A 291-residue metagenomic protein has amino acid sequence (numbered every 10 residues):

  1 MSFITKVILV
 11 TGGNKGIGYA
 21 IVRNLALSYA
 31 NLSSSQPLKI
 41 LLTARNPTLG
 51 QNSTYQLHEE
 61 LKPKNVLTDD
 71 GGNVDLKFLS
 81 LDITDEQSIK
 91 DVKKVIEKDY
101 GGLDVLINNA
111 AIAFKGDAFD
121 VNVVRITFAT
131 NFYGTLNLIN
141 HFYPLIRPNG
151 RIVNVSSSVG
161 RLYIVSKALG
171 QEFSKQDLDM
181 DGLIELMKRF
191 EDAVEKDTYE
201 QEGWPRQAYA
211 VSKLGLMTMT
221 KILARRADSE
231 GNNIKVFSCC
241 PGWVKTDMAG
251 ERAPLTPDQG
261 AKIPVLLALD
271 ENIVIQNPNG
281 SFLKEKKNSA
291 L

Functional and structural regions predicted by a protein language model:
M1-L41: Canonical Rossmann dinucleotide-binding motif of NAD(H)/NADP(H)-dependent dehydrogenases/reductases, specifically
L38, K62-Q87: Rossmann-fold cofactor-recognition segment
T48, L79-D91, V121: The beta1-alpha1 cofactor-binding region of Rossmann-like NAD(H)/NADP(H)-dependent oxidoreductases
I107, L138-F142, I146, L216-T220 (+1 more regions): Hydrophobic positions on the long internal alpha-helix of Rossmann-like NAD(P)-dependent oxidoreductase domains
N109-K115: Conserved NAD(P)H cofactor-binding loop of Rossmann-fold oxidoreductase domains
G116-D120, R125, P148-S229, C240 (+1 more regions): Catalytic loop of short-chain dehydrogenase/reductase
N137, S238-V244, G250-L291: C-terminal helical subdomain
